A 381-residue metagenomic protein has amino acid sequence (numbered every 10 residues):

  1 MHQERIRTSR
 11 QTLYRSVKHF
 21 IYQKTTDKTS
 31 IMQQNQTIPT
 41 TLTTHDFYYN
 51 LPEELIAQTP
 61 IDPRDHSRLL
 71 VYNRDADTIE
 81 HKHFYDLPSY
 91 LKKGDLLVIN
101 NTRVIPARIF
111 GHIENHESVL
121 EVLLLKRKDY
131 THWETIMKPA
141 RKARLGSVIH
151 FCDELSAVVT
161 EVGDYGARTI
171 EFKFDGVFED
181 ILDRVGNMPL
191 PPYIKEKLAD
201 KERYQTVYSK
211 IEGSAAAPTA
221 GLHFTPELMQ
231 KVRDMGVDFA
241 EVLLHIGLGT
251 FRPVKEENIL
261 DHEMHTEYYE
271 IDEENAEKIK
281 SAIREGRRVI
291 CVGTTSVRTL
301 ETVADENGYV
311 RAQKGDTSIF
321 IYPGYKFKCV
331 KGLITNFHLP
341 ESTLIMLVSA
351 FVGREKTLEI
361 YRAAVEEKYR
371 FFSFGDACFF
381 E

Functional and structural regions predicted by a protein language model:
M1-T8: Compositionally biased low-complexity segments, especially N-terminal hydrophobic helices that form the hydrophobic
Q3, R15, F20-Q23: Short hydrophobic targeting helices and cationic amphipathic motifs that mediate membrane/organellar targeting
T8, T12, T25-T29, T37: Ala/Thr-enriched low-complexity intrinsically disordered regions
Q33-E381: Surface-exposed, charge/polar-rich loops and edge strands
